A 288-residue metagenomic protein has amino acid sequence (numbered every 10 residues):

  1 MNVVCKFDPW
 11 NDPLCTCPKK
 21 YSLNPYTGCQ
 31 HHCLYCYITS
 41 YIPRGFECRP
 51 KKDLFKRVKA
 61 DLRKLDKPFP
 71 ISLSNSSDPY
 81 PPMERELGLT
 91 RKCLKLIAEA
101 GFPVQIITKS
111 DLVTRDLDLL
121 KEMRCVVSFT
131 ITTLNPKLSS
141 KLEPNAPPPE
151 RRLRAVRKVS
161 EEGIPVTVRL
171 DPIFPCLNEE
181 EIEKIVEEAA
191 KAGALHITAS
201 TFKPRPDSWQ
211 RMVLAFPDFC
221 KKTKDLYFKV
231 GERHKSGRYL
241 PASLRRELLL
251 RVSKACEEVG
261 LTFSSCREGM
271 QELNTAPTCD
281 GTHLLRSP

Functional and structural regions predicted by a protein language model:
M1-S128, T132-K137, L153: Conserved Radical SAM active-site core
C5, E180-P288: Auxiliary Fe-S-binding modules of radical SAM enzymes
I71, V104-I106, V127-F129, V166-L170 (+2 more regions): Hydrophobic faces of well-ordered beta-strands that scaffold small-molecule active sites in alpha/beta enzyme cores
S72-P81, D111-T114, V127-A146, I173-P175 (+2 more regions): Conserved radical SAM core fold
L87-L89, E150, E180-V186: Charged helix-capping and loop-helix junction motifs
K95-A98, K121, V156-E162, S253-E257: Surface-exposed amphipathic alpha-helices with a cationic face
Q105-I106, F174-K184: Active-site glycine- and acidic-residue-rich loops that bind and position anionic ligands or nucleotide-like cofactors
N145, K158-E179, K235-L240: Conserved strand-turn element in the central/C-terminal portion of the radical SAM core barrel that lines
